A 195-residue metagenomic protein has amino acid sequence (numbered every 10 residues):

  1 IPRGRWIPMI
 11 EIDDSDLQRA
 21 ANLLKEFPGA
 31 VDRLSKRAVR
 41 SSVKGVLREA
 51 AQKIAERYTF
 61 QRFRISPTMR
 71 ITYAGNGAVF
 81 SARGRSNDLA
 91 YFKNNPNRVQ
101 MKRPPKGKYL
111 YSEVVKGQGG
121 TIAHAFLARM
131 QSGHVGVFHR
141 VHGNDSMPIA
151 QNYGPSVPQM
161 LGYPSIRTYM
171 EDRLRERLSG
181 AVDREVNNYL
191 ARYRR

Functional and structural regions predicted by a protein language model:
I1-R195: Short, Lys/Arg-rich flexible segments
